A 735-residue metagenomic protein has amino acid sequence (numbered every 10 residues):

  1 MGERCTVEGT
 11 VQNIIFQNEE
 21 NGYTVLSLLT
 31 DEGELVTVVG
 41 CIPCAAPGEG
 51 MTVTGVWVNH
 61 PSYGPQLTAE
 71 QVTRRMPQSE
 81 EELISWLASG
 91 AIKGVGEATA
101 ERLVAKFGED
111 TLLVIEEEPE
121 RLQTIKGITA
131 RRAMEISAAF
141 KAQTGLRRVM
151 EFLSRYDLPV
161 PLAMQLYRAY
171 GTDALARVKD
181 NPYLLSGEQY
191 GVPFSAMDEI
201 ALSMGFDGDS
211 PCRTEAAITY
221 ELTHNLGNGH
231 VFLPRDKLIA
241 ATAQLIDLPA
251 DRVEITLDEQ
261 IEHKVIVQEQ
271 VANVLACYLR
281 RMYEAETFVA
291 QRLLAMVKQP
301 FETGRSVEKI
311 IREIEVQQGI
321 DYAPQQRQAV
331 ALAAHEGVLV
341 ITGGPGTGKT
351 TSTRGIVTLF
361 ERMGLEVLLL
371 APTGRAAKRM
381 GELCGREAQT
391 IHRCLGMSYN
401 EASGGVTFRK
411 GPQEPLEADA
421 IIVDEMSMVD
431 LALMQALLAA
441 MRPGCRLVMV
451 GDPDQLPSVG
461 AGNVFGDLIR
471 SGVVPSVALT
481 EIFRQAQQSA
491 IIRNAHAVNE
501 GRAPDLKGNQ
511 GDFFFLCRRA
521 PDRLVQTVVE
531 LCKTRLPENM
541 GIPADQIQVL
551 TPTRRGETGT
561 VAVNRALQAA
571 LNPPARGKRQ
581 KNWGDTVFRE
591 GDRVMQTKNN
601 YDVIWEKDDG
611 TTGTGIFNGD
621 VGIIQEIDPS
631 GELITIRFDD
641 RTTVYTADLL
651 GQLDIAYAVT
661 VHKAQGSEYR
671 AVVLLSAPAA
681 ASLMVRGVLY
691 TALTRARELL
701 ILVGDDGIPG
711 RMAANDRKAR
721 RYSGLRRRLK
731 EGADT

Functional and structural regions predicted by a protein language model:
M1-S306, E315: Accessory, non-ATPase domains that flank or precede helicase/AAA+ motor cores in DNA-metabolism machines
I14, V53, Q596, I624-I627 (+1 more regions): A generic structural signal for residues embedded in beta-strands
A45-P47, P415, M441, F588 (+1 more regions): Short, well-ordered loop/turn sites that connect or cap secondary structure elements
G48-G50, G591, G619: Loop/turn positions that initiate beta-strands
K309-G337: Conserved pre-motif I regulatory segment
R327-V330, E336-N509, G707: ASCE P-loop NTPase helicase motor core
P453-T614, Q625: Conserved helicase motor core of P-loop NTPases
E500, N618-T735: C-terminal accessory regions
